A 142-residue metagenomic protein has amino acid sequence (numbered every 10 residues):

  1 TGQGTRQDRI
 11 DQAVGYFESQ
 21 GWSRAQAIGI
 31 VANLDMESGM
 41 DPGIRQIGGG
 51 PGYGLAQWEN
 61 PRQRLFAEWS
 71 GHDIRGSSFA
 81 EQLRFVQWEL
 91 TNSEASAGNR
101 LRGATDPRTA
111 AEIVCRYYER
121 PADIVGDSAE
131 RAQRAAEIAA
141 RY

Functional and structural regions predicted by a protein language model:
T1-A25, D127-Y142: Intrinsically disordered, low-complexity, Pro/Ser/Thr/Asn/Gly/Ala-rich spacer/linker segments adjacent to signal
T1-Q12, S19, S38-D106: Peptidoglycan-targeting cell-wall enzymes and recognition modules
R24-D41, I113-C115: Short, functionally critical alpha-helical segments immediately adjacent to catalytic or ligand/cofactor-binding
Q26-I30, G54, Q82, T109-A110: Residue-level detector of well-ordered alpha-helical segments, enriched for hydrophobic/aromatic packing positions
L34, R62, Y118: Short, small-residue-rich loop/turn micro-motifs
Q82-Y142: A charged, amphipathic interaction segment
